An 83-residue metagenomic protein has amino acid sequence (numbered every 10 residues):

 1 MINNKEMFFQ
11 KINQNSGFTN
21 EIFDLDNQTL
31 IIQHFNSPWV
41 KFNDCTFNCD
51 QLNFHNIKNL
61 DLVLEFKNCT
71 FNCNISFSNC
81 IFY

Functional and structural regions predicted by a protein language model:
N3-Y83: Tandem repeat scaffolds
